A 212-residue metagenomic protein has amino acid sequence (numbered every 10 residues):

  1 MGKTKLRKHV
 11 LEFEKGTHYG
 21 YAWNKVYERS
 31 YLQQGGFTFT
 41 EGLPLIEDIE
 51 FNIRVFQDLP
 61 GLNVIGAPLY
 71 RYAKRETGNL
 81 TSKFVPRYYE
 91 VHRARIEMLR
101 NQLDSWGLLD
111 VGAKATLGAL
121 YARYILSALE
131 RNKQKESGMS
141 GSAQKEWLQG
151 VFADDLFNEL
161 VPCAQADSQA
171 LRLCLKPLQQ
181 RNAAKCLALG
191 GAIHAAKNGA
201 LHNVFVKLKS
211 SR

Functional and structural regions predicted by a protein language model:
M1-Y89: Donor-binding/catalytic cores of nucleotide-activated saccharide and glycerol-phosphate transferases/polymerases
F39-E41, W106-G112: Inter-helical turn/loop segments and adjacent helix faces that build the functional surface of alpha-helical bundle
V64, T77-T81, Y89, R95 (+2 more regions): Gram-positive cell-envelope targeting signals
A67-R75, S82-L108, S127, R131 (+1 more regions): Catalytic core of nucleotide-sugar-dependent glycosyltransferases
E76-F84, D104, L178-L189: Short, charged, low-complexity loops and linkers
G112-A119, S142-E146: Short, charged, amphipathic alpha-helical segments
A115-E130: Amphipathic alpha-helical repeat scaffolds of TPR domains
Q134-R212: Membrane-interface aromatic/basic loop that binds lipid-linked glycans or pyrophosphate carriers, typified by
